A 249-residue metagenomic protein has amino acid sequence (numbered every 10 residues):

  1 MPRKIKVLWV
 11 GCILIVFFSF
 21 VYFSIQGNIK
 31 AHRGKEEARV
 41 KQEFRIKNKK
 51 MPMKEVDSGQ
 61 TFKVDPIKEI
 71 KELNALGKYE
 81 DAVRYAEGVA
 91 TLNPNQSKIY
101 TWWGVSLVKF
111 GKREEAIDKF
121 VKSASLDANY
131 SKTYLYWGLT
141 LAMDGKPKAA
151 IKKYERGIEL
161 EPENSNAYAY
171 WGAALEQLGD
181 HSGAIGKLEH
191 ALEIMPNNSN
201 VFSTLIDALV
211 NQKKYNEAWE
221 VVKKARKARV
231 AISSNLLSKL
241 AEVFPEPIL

Functional and structural regions predicted by a protein language model:
G59-K98, W102-K109: Alpha-helical segment of the N-proximal tetratricopeptide repeat
K63, S97-K98, S131-K132, S165-N166 (+2 more regions): Helix-start (N-cap) detector for alpha-helical repeat units in TPR-like alpha-solenoids, especially tetratricopeptide
A75-R84, F110-K122, M143-R156, L178-H190 (+1 more regions): Structural signature of tandem alpha-helical TPR/SEL1-like repeats, specifically the intra-repeat loop/turn
N211-L249: Terminal, low-structured helical/coil segments at or just beyond the last alpha-helical repeat
